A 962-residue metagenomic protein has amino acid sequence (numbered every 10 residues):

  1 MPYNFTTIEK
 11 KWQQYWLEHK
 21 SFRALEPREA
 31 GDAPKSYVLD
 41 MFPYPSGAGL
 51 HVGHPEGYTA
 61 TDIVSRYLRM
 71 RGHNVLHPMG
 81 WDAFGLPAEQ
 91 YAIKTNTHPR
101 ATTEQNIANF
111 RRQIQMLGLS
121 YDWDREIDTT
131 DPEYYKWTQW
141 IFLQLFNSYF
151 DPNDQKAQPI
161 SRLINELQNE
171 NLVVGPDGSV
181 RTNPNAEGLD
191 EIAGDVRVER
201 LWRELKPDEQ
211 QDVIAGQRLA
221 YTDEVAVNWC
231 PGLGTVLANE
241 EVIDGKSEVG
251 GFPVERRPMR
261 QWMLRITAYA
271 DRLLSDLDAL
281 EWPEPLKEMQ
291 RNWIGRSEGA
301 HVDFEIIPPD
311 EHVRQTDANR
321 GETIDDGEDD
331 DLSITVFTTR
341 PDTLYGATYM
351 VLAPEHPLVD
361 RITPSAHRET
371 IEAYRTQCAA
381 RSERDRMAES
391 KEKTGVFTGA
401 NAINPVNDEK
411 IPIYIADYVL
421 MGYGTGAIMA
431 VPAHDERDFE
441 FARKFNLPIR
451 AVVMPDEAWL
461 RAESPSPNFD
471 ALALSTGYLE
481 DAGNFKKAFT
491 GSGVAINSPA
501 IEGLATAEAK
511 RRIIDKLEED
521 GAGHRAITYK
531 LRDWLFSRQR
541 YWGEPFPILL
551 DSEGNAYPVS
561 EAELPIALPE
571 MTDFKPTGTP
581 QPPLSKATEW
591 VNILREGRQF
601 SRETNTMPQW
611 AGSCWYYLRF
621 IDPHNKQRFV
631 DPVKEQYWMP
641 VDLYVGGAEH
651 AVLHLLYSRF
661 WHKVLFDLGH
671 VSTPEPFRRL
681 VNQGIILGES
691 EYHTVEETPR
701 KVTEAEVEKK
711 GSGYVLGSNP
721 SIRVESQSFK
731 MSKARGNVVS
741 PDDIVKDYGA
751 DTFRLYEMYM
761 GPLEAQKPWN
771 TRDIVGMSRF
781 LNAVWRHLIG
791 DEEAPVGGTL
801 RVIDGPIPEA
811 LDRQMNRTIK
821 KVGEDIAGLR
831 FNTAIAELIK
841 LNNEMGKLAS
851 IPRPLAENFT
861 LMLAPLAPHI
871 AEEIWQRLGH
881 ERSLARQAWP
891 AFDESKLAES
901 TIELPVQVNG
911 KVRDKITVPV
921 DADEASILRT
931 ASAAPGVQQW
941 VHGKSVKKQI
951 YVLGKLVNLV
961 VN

Functional and structural regions predicted by a protein language model:
M1-A33, A353-H356, S365-R368, P448-E457 (+12 more regions): Basic, alpha-helical terminal appendages of large translation-related enzymes
M1-L39, R69-P78, T102-A108, W282 (+3 more regions): Conserved oxyanion/phosphate-binding beta-strand-loop segments in alpha/beta enzyme cores
P2, Y15-H19, K94-S333, A427-E563 (+6 more regions): Residue patterns forming the tRNA-binding/recognition surfaces of aminoacyl-tRNA synthetases and related DALR
Y3, L86, T97, A101 (+10 more regions): Long, charged, mostly alpha-helical binding arms that flank functional sites
E26-T103, I127-T138, T338-T339, P405-F441 (+1 more regions): N-terminal catalytic cores of NTP/NDP-binding nucleotidyl/phosphoryl-transfer enzymes
T61-D62, N74, H356-M454, G483 (+1 more regions): Catalytic alpha/beta core of large soluble enzyme barrels
D82, N153-P159, G216, A220-N228 (+6 more regions): Helix-rich, typically C-terminal accessory recognition domains appended to large enzymatic cores
P285-T335, A380-E409, I413, W534 (+10 more regions): Flexible, glycine/threonine-enriched loop-and-boundary segments that flank and lead into catalytic domains of large
